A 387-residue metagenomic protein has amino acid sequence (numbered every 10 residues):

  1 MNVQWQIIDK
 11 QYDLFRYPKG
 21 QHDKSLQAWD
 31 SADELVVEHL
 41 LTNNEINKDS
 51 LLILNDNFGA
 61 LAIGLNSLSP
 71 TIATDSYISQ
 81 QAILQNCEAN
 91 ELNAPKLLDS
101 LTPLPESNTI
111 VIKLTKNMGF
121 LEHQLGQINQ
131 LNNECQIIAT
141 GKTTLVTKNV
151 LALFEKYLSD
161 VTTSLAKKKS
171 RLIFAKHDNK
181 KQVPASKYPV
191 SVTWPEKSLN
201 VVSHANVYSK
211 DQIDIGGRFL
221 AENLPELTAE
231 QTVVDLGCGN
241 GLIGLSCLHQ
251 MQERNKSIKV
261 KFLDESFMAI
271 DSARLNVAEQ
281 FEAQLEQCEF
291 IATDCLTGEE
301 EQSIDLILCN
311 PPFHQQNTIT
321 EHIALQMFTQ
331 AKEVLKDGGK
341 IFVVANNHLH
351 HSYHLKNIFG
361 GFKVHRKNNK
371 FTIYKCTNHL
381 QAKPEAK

Functional and structural regions predicted by a protein language model:
M1-S25, W29: Positively charged, low-complexity intrinsically disordered leader regions
N2-W5, N108-I112, K116-W194: N-terminal auxiliary segments of SAM/dcSAM-dependent transferases
Q21-D30, L35-H39, A166-E230: SAM-dependent Rossmann-like transferase core, predominantly class I methyltransferases with a strong bias toward
H22, A28-A94, I215-C309: Conserved SAM/SAH cofactor-binding pocket of Class I
N44, L131-N133, M251-Q252, L335: A generic alpha-to-beta junction signature in SAM-dependent methyltransferases
N108-M118, L236-L242, I304-N317: Conserved proline-anchored active-site loop of SAM-dependent methyltransferases that bridges a beta-strand
A139-L158, A166, T318-A382: Conserved Class I SAM-dependent methyltransferase catalytic core
R171-S191, G360, K367-K387: Core SAM-dependent methyltransferase catalytic element
